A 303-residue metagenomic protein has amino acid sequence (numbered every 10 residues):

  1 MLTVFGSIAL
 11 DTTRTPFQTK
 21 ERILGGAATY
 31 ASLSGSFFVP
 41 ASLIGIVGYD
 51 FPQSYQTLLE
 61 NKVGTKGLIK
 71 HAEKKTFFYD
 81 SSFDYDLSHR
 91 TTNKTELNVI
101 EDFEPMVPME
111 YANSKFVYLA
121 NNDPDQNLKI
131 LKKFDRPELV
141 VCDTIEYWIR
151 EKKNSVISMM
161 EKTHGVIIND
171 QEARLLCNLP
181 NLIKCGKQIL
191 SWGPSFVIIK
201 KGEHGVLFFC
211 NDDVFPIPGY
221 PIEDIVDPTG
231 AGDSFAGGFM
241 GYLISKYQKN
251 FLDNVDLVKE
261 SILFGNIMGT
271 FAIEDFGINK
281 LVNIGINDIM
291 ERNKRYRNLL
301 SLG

Functional and structural regions predicted by a protein language model:
M1-T3: Extreme N-terminal starter segment of soluble prokaryotic enzymes
G6-I8, A27, S234: Active-site metal-binding loops of divalent metal-dependent hydrolases
L10-R22, F37-L119, K132-P137, M290-G303: Conserved N-terminal subdomain of the carbohydrate kinase-like
G26-S36, L131-K132: Histidine-anchored nucleotide/phosphate-binding helix
L33, F78-S81, G205-F209: Short beta-strand scaffold segments in enzyme catalytic cores
G35, N169, G232: Short, conserved phosphate/pyrophosphate- and ester-handling motifs at nucleotide-, phospho-/glycolipid
F116-K187, G205: Conserved beta-alpha-beta core of the PfkB/ribokinase-like small-molecule kinase fold
L182-G303: Conserved phosphate-binding/catalytic region of the ribokinase-like
